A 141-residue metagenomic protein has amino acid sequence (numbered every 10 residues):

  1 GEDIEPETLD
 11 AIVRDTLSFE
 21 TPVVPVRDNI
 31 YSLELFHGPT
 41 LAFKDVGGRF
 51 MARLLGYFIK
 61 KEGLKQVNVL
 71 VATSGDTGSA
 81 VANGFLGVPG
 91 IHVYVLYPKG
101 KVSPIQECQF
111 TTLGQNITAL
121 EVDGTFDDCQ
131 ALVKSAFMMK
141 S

Functional and structural regions predicted by a protein language model:
G1-S141: PLP-dependent amino-acid enzyme catalytic core
